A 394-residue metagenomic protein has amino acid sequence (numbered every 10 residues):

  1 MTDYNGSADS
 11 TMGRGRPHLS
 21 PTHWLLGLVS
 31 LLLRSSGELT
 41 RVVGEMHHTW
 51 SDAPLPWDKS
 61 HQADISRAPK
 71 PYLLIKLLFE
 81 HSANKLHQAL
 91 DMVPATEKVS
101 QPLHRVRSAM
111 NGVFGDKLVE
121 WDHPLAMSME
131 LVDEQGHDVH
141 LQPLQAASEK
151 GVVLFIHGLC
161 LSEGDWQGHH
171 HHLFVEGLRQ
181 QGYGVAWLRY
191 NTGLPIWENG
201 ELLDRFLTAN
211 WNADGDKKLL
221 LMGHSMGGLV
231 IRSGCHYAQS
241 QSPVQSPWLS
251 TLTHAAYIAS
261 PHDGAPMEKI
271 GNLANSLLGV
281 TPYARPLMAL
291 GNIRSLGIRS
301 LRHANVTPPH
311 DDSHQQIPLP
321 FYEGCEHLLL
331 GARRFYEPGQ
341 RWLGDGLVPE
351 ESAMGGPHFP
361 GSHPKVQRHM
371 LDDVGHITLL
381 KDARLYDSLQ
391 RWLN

Functional and structural regions predicted by a protein language model:
M1-G168, V175-G177, Q181-L188, E198 (+3 more regions): Flexible, membrane-associating and regulatory peripheral segments of lipid-active enzymes
R14-G15, L19, E97-N111, G115 (+1 more regions): Helical cap/lid subdomain of alpha/beta-hydrolase-fold lipid enzymes that gates access to the catalytic pocket
E134-Q142, H169, L207-W211, L301-L319: A Trp-anchored, charged/polar loop motif used as the substrate-binding/catalytic surface of acyl/ester-handling
G151-V152, K218-L220, H254: Structural motif
L194-W211, C235: Alpha/beta-hydrolase active-site loop
A213-H224: Alpha/beta-hydrolase fold nucleophile elbow
M222-R232, A259: Gly/Ala-rich beta-loop-alpha elbow adjacent to hydrolase catalytic centers
